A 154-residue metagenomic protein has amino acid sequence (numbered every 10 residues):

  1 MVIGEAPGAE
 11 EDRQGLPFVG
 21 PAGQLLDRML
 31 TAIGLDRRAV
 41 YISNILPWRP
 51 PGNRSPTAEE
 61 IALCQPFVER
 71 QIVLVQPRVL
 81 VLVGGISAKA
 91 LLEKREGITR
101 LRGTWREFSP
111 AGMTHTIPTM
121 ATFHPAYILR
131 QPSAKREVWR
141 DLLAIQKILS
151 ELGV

Functional and structural regions predicted by a protein language model:
M1-V154: A polyanion-binding, active-site-adjacent surface
